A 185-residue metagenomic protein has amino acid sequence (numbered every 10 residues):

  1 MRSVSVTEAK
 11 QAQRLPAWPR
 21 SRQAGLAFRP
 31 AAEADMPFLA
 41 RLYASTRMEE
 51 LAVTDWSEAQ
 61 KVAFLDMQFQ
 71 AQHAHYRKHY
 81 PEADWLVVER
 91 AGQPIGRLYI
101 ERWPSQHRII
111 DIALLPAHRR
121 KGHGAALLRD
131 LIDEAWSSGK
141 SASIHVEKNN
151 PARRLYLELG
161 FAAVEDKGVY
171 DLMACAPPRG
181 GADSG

Functional and structural regions predicted by a protein language model:
R2-R22, L26, E33, R41-I110 (+5 more regions): Acetyl-CoA-dependent GNAT
G25-A27, K140-S141: Short active-site oxyanion
A32-D35, K148: Acidic/polar helix N-cap motif
R120-D133, R153-E158: Conserved acetyl-CoA-binding loop-helix of GNAT-fold acetyltransferases
A135-E147: Conserved GNAT acetyl-CoA-binding A-motif
E147-N149, V169: Active-site beta-loop-alpha junctions enriched in small/polar residues
